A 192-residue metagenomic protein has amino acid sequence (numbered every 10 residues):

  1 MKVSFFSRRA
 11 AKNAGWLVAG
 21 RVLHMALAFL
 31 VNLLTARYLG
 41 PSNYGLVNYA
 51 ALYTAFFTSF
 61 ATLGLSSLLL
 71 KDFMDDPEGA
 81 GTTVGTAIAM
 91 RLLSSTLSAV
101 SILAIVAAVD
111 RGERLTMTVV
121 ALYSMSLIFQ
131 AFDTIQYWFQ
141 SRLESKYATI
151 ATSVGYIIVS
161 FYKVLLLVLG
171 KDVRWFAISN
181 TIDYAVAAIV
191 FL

Functional and structural regions predicted by a protein language model:
M1-L27, E78-G81, G85: N-terminal membrane topogenesis motif
F6, T54, R91-L192: Hydrophobic transmembrane helix module of multi-pass membrane transport proteins
V18, G45-N48, I88, T149 (+1 more regions): Hydrophobic/aromatic positions within or immediately flanking transmembrane alpha-helices of multi-pass small-molecule
R21, L27-V31, S42, N48-D75 (+2 more regions): Small-residue-rich midsections of specific transmembrane alpha-helices
A26-N43, L167-K171: Helix-terminus/linker motif at the lipid-water interface of multi-pass membrane proteins
R37, P41, K71-D75, A107 (+2 more regions): Transmembrane helix-loop junction
S42-G45, G81, G85, M117 (+2 more regions): Residues that define the loop-to-transmembrane-helix transition and helix capping in multi-pass membrane transporters
S59, D72-M90: Specific pore-lining/lateral-gate transmembrane helices of multi-pass inner-membrane transport and insertion machines
